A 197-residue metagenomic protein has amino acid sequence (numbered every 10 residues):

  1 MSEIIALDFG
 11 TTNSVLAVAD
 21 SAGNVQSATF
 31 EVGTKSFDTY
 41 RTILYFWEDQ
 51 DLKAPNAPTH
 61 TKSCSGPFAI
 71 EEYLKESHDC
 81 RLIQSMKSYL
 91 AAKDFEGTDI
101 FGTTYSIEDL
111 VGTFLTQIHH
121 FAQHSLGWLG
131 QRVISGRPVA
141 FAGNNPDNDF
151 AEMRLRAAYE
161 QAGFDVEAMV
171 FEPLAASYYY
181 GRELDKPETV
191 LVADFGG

Functional and structural regions predicted by a protein language model:
M1-S2, F164-A193: Conserved phosphate-binding catalytic cores of ATP/NTP-utilizing and phosphoryl-transfer enzymes
A6, V133-R137, V192: Extended hydrophobic secondary-structure segments that form protein cores and membrane-embedded regions
L7-N13, K186, V192-G197: A short acidic Gly-Thr/Ser loop motif
N13, A19-A22: Extended, Lys/Arg-enriched charged tracts that mediate electrostatic binding to polyanionic substrates
S14, P138, N144-N148, M169-A175: Active-site neighborhood for divalent-cation/phosphate handling
V15-A17, L44-Y45, L191-A193: Conserved hydrophobic/aromatic positions in well-ordered beta-strands
V18-A19, N145-D149, Y178-E183: Short acidic, glycine/serine/threonine-rich loops at helix termini
A22-A162: Phosphate-binding loop and its immediate beta->loop->alpha context in nucleotide/phosphate-handling enzymes
